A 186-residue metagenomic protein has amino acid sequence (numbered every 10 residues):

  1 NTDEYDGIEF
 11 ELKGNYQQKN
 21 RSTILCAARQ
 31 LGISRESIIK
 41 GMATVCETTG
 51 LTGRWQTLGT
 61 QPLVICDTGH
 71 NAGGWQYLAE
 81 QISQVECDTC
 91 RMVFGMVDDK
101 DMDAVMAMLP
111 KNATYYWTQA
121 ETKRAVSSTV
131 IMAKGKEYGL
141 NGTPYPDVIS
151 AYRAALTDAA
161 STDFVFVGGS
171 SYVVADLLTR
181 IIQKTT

Functional and structural regions predicted by a protein language model:
E4-T114: Nucleotide phosphate-binding/pyrophosphate-handling subdomain across enzymes that bind or process nucleotide phosphates
L31, I82, G135, A159 (+2 more regions): Active-site catalytic pocket residues across diverse enzymes, especially alpha/beta-hydrolases
L63-V64, V105-F164: C-terminal helical cap/extension that packs against the catalytic core of soluble nucleotide-cofactor enzymes
W75-Q76, M102-A104, S127-S128, D176-T179: Short glycine-/acidic-enriched loop or helix-start segments at secondary-structure transitions that form or flank
F94-V97, V167-S171: Glycine-rich beta-strand-to-loop/alpha-helix junction loops that act as flexible
D98-K100, K123, S150, V173: Surface-exposed, flexible loop/turn segments at secondary-structure boundaries
S170-T186: Glycine/aspartate-rich loop-and-adjacent alpha/beta segment that forms the canonical ThDP
